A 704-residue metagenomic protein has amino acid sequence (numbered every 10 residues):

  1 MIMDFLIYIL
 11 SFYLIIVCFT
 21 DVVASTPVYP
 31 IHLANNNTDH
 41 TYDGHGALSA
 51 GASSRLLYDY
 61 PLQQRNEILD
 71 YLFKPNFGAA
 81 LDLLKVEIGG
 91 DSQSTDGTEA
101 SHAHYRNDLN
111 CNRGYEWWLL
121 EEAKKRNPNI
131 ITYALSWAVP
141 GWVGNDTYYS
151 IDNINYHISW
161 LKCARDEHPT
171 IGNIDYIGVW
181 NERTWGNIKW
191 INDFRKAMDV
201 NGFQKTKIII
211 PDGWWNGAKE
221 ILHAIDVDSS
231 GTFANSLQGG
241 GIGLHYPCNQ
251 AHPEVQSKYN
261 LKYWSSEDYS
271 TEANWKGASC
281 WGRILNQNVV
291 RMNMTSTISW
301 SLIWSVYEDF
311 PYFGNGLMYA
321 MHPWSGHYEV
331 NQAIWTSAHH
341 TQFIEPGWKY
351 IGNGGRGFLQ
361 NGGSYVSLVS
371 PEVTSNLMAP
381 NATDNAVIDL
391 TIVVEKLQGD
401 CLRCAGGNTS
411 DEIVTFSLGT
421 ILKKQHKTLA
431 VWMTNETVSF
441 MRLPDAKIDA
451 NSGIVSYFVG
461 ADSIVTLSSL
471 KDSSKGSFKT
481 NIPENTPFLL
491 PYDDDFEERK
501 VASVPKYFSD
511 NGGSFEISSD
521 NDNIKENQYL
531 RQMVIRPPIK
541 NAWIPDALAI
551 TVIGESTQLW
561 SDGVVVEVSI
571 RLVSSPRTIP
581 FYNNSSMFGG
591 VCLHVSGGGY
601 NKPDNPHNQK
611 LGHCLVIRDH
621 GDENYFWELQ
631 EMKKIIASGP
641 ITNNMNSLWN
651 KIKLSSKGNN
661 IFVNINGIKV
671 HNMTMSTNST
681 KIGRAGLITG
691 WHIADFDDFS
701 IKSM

Functional and structural regions predicted by a protein language model:
T26-D175, V179, I188, N192 (+1 more regions): N-terminal catalytic cores of secreted or lumenal carbohydrate-active enzymes
N36, G476-S519: Extracellular carbohydrate-recognition regions
S265-G363: Aromatic/acidic polysaccharide-binding cleft in carbohydrate-active enzymes
N353-K427, I464: Carbohydrate-binding surface patches
A502-A549: Extracellular glycan-recognition surfaces and repeat-rich motifs
V534-F626: Secretory/extracellular carbohydrate-interaction modules and structurally similar beta-sandwich "look-alikes"
E628-K653: Short, aromatic/His-centered strand-loop micro-motif at the edge of beta-sheets
M673-I701: Flexible glycan-contacting loops in extracellular carbohydrate-active proteins
